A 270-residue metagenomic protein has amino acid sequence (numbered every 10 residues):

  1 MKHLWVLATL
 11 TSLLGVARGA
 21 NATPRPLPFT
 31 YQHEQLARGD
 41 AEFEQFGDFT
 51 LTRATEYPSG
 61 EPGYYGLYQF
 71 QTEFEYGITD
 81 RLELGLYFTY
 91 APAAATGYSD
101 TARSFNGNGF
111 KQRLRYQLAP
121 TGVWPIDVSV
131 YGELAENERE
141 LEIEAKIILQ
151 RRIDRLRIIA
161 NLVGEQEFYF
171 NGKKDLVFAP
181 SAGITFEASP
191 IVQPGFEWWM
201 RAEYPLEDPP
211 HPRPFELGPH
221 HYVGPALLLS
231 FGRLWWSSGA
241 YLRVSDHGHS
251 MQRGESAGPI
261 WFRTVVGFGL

Functional and structural regions predicted by a protein language model:
M1-L27: Cleavable N-terminal export/targeting peptides
N21-G269: Transmembrane beta-barrel domains of Gram-negative outer membranes and organellar outer membranes
